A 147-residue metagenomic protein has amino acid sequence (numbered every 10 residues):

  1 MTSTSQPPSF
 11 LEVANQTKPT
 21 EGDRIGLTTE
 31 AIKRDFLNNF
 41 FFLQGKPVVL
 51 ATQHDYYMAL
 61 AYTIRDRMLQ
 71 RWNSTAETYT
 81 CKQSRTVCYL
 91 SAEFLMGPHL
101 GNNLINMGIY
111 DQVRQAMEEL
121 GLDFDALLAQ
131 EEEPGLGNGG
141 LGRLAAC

Functional and structural regions predicted by a protein language model:
T2-C147: A conserved ligand/cofactor-binding region detector
